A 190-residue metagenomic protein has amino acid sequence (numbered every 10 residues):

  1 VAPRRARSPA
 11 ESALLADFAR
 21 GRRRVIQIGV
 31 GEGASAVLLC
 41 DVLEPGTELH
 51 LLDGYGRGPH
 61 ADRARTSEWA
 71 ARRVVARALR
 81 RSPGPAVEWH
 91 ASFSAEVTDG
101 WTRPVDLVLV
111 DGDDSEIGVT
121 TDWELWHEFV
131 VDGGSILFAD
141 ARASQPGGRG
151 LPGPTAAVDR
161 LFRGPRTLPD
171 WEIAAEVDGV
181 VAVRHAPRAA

Functional and structural regions predicted by a protein language model:
A2-A190: S-adenosylmethionine/decaboxylated-SAM
